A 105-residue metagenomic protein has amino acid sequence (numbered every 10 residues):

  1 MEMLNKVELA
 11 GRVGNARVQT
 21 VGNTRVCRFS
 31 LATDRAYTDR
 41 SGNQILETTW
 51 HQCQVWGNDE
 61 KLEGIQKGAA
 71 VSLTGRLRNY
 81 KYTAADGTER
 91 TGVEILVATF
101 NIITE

Functional and structural regions predicted by a protein language model:
M1-E105: Single-stranded nucleic acid-binding surfaces, predominantly the OB-fold ssDNA-binding core
